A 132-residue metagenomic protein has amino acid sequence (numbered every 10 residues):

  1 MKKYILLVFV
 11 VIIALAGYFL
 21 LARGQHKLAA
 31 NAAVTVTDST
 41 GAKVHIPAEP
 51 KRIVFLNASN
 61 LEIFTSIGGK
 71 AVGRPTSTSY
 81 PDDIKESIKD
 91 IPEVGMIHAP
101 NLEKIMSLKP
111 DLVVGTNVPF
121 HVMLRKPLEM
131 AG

Functional and structural regions predicted by a protein language model:
K2-S59: Bacterial Sec-exported substrate-binding components of ABC uptake systems
D38, A42, S107-L108, A131: Acidic/histidine-rich, surface-exposed loop or edge segments in extracytoplasmic proteins
V54-L108, L112-V118: A short, structured surface patch at a secondary-structure boundary
V122-G132: Charged, glycine-enriched surface loops/patches that mediate electrostatic binding to polyanionic ligands
